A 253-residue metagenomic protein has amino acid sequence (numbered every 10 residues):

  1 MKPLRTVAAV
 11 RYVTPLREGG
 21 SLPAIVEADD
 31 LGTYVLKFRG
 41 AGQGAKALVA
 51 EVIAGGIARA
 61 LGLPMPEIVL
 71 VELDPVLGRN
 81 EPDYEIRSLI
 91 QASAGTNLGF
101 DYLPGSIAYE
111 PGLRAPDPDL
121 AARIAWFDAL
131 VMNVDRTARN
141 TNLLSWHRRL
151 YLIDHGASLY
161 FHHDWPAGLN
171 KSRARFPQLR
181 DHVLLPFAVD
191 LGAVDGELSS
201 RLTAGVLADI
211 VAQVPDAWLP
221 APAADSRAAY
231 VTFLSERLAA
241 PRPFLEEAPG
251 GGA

Functional and structural regions predicted by a protein language model:
M1-A253: Phosphate/dinucleotide-binding and metal-coordinating scaffold of catalytic cores in nucleotide-dependent enzymes
